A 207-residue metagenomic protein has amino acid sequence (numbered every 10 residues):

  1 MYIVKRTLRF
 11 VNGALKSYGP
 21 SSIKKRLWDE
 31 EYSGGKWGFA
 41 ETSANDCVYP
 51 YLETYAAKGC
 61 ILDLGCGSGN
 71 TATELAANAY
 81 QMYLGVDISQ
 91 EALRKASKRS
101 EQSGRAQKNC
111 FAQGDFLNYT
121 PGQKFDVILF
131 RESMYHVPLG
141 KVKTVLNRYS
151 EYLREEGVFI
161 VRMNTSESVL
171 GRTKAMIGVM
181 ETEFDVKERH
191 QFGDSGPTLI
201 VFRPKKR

Functional and structural regions predicted by a protein language model:
M1-P121, V137-E151, V158-R207: Class I (Rossmann-like) S-adenosyl-L-methionine-dependent methyltransferase catalytic domain, capturing the SAM-binding
T120-I128: A short acidic, Gly/Pro-enriched loop at the edge of an enzyme's catalytic core that lines a small-molecule cofactor
V127-G140: A short SAM/SAH-binding and catalytic strip from SAM-dependent methyltransferases
